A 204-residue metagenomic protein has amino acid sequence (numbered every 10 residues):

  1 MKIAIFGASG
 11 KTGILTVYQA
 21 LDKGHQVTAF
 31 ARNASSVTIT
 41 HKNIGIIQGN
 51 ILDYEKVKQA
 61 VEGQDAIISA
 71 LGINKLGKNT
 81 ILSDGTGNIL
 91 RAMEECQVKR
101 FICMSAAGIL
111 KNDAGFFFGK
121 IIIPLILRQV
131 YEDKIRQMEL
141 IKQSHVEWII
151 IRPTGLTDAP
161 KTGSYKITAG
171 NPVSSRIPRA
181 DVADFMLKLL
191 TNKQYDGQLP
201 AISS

Functional and structural regions predicted by a protein language model:
I3-K23: N-terminal Rossmann NAD(P)H-binding glycine-rich loop of SDR-like oxidoreductase domains
F30-S35, N50-I51: N-terminal Rossmann-fold cofactor-binding loop
G45-Q64: Conserved Rossmann-fold cofactor-binding substructure of NAD(P)-dependent oxidoreductases
V61, D65-I68, I102: N-terminal Rossmann-like NAD(P) cofactor-binding module of classical short-chain dehydrogenase/reductase
N74-F101, V130-E132, R136: NAD(P)-cofactor binding segment of oxidoreductase domains
D84, I151, I177-L187, Q198: Substrate-positioning beta->alpha
M138-P160: Conserved beta-loop-beta element that borders a ligand/cofactor-binding pocket
S144, P160-S164, L189-Q198: Glycine/proline-rich active-site loop of Rossmann-fold NAD(P)-dependent oxidoreductases
